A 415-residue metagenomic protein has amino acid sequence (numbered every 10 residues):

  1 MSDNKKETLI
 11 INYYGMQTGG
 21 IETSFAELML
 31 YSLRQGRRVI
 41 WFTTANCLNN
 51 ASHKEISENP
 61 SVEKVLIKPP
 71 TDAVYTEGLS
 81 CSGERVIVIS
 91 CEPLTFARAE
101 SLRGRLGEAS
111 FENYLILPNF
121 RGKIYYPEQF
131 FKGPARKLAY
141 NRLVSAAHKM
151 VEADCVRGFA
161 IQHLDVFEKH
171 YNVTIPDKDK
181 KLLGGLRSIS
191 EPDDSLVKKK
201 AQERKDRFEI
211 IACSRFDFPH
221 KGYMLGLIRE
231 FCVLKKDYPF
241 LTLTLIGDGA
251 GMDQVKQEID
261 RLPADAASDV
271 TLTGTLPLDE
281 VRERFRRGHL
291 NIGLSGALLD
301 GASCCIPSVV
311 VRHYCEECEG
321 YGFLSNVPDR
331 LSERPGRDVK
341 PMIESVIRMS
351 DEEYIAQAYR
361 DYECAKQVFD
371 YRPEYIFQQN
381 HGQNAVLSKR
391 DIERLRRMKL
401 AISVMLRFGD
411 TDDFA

Functional and structural regions predicted by a protein language model:
L9-N12, K200-K235, T244: Conserved donor-binding/catalytic core segment of Leloir-type glycosyltransferases
N12-G19, F25-A26, Y31-D72, D248-V255: N-terminal strand-loop element at the rim of the active site of nucleotide-sugar-dependent glycosyltransferases
S57-V65, K256-L276: Nucleotide-activated donor-binding/catalytic signature segment of Leloir-type glycosyltransferases, i.e., the conserved
E84, E283-L299, I306-V309: Acidic donor-binding loop of glycosyltransferase active sites
I89-F96, L117-P118: Short His-centered aromatic/hydrophobic patch
F120-R121, Q162-H163, D177-L196, A250: Short beta-strand->alpha-helix junction loop in the catalytic core of nucleotide-activated group-transfer enzymes
L138-K181: A short, active-site helix/loop in glycosyltransferases that binds the activated sugar's phosphate group
L299-D351, A356-Y359: Catalytic binding pocket for nucleotide-activated donors in carbohydrate/polymer assembly enzymes
